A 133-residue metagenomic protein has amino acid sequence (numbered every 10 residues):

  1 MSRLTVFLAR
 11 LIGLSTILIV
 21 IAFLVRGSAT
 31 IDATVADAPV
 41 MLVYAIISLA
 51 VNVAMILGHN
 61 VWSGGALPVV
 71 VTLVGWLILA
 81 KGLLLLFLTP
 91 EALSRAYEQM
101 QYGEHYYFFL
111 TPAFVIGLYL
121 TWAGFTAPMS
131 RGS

Functional and structural regions predicted by a protein language model:
M1-S133: Membrane-interface extramembranous regions
